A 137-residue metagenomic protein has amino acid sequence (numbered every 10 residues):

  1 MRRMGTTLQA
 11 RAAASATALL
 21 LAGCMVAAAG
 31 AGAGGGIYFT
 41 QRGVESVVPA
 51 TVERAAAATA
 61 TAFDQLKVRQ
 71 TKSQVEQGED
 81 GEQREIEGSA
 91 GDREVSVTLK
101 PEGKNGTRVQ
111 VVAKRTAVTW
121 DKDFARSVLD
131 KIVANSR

Functional and structural regions predicted by a protein language model:
M1-A14: Bacterial N-terminal signal peptides that target proteins for export
S15-A18, G34: Alpha-helical transmembrane segments
L19-G23: C-terminal motif of bacterial Sec signal peptides marking the signal peptidase cleavage site
V26-R137: Ser/Thr-rich, low-complexity intrinsically disordered terminal regions
